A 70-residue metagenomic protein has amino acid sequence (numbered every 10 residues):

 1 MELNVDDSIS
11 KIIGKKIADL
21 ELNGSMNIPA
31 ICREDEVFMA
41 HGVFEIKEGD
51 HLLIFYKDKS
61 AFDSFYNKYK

Functional and structural regions predicted by a protein language model:
M1-K70: Cytosolic regulatory domains of K+ homeostasis systems
